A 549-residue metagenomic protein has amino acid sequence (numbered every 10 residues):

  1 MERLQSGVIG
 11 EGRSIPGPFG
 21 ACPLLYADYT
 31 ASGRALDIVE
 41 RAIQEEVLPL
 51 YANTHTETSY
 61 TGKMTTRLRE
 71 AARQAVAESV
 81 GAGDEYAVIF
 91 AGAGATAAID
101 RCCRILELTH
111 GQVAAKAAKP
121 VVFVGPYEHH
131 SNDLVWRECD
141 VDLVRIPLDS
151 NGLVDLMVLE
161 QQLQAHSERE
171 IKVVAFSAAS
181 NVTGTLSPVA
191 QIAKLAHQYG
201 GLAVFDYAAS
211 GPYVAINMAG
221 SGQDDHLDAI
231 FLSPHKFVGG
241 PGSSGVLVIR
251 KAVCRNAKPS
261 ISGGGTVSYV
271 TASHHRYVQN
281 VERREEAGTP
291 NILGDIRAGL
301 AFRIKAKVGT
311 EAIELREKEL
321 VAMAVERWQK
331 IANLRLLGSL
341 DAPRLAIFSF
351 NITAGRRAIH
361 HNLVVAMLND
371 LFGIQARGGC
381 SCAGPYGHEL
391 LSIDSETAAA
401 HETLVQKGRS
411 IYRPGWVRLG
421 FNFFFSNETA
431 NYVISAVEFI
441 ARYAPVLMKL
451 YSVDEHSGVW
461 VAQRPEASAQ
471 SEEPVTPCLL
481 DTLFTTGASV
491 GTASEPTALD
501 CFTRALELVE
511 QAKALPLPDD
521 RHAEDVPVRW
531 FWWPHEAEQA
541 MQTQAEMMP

Functional and structural regions predicted by a protein language model:
M1-P549: Pyridoxal 5′-phosphate
